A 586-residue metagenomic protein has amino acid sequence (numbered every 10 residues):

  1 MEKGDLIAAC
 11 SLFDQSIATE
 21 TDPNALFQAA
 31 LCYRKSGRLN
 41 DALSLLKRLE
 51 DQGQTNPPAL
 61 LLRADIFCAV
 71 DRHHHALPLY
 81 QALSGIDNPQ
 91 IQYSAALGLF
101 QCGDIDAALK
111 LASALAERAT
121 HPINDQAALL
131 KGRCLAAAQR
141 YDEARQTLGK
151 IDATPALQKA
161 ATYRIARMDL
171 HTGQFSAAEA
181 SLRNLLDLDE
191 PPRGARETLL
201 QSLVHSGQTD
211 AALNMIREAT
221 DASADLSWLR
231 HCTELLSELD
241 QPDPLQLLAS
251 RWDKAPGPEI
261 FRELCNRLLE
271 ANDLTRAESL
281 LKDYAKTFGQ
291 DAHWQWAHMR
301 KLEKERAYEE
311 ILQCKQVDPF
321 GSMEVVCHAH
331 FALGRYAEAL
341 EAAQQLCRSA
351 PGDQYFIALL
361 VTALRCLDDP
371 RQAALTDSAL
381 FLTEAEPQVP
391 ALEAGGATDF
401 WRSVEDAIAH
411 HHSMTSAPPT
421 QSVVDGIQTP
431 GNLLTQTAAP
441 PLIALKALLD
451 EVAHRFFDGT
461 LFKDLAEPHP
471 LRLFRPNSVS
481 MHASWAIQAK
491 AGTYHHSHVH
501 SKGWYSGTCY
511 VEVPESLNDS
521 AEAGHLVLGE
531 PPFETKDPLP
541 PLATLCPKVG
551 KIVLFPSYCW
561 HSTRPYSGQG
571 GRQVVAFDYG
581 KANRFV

Functional and structural regions predicted by a protein language model:
L6, L39, H73, I105 (+7 more regions): TPR-repeat structural position
A9, A42, A76, A108 (+7 more regions): Single-residue signature of alpha-solenoid repeat helices
A29, R63, A95, K131 (+7 more regions): Structural register within alpha-helical repeat arrays
A373-R472, Y494: Non-heme Fe(II)/2-oxoglutarate
Q436-D450, H454-L554, C559-V586: Catalytic core of non-heme Fe(II) oxygenases with the double-stranded beta-helix
